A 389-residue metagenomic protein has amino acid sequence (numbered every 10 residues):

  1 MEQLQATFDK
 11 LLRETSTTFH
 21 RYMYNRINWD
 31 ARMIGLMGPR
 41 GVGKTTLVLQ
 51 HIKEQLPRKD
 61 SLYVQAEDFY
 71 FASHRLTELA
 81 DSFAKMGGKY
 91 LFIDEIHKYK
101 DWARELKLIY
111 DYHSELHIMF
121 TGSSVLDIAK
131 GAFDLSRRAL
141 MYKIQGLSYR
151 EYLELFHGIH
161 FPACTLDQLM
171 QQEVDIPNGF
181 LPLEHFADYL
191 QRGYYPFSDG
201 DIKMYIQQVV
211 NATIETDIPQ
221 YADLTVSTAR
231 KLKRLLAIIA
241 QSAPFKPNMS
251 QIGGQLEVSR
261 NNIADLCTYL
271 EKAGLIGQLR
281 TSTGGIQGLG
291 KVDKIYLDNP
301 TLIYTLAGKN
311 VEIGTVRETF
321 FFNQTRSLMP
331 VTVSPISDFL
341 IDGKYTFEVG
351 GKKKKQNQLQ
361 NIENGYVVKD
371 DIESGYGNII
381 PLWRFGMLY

Functional and structural regions predicted by a protein language model:
M1-R26: N-terminal pre-Walker A segment at the start of P-loop NTPase domains
E2-K10, S123, K130-L236: Interdomain motor-coupling "hinge/lid" segment immediately C-terminal to the ATP-binding subdomain of NTP-driven enzymes
L36: Hydrophobic anchor at the beta1->P-loop junction of P-loop NTPases
K44-T45: Conserved lysine of the Walker
R58-Y90: Short glycine-rich substrate-engagement loop in P-loop NTPases that contacts/grips substrate
F92, H117-S123: Structural recognition of the conserved hydrophobic beta-strand(s) that form the central parallel beta-sheet of P-loop
Y194-S337: Accessory nucleic acid-recognition modules appended to NTPase machines
F321, T325, F339-K355: Conserved catalytic cores of phosphodiester-cleaving nucleases, focusing on short active-site segments
